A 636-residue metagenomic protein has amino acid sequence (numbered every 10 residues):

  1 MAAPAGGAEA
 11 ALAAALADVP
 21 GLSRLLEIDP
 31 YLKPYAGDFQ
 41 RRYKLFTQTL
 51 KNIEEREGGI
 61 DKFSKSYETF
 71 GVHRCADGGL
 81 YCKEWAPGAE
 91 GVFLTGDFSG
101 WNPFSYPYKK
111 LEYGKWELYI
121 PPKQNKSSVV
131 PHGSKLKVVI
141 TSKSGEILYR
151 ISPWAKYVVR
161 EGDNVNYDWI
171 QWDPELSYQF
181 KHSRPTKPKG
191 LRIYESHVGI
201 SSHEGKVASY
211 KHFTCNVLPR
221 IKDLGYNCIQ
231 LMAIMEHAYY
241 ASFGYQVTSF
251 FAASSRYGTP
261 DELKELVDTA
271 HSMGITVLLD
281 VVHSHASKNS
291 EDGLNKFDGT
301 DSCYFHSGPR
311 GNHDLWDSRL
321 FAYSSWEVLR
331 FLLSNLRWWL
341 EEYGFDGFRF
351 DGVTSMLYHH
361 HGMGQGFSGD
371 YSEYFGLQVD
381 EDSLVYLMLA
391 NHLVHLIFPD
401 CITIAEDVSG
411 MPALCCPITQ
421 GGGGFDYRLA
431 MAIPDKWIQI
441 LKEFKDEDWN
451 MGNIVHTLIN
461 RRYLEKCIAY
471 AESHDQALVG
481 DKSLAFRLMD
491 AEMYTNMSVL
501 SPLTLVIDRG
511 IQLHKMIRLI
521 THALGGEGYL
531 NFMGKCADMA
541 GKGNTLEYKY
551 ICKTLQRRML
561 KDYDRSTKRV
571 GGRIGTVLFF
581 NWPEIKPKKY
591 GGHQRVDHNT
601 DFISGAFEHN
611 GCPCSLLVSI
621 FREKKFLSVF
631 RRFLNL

Functional and structural regions predicted by a protein language model:
A2-D77, Y81, W101-P103, K110-E195 (+1 more regions): The feature marks proteins involved in alpha-glucan
W85-V92: Short proline/glycine-enriched turn/loop motifs at strand-loop junctions of beta-rich domains
V92-L94, L136: Short beta-strand elements bearing conserved aromatic residues within extracellular beta-rich modules
H132-G133, C612-F630, L636: C-terminal beta-strand-rich structural cap/linker in extracellular carbohydrate-active enzymes
E146-L148, S202-E204, H237-Y240, H285-N289 (+7 more regions): Short catalytic/ligand-binding loop motif for oxyanion handling, primarily in non-cytosolic enzymes, centered on
E175-L191, H197-V379: Substrate-binding/active-site clefts of carbohydrate-active enzymes
G344-D346, G366-D538, L546, Y550 (+3 more regions): Conserved alpha/beta catalytic core and glycan-binding cleft of carbohydrate-active enzymes
Y590-E623: Low-complexity, glycine/alanine/valine/leucine- and proline-rich hydrophobic stretches
